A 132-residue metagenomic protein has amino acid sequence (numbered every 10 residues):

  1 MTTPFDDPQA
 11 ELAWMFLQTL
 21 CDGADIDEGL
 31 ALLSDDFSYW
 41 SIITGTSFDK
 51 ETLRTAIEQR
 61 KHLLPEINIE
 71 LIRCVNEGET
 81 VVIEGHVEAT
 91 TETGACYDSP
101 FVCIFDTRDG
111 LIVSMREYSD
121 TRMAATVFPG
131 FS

Functional and structural regions predicted by a protein language model:
M1-D35, F131: Short, low-complexity N-terminal intrinsically disordered segments enriched in polar/charged residues
T2-P8, T55-S132: A beta-strand edge to alpha-helix "cap/lid" segment located at domain peripheries
A13, F37-S38, T46, V87 (+2 more regions): N-terminal, helix-rich and Lys/Arg-enriched segments in bacterial and organellar proteins
T19, W40, A89-T90: Alpha-helix C-capping/helix-to-loop hinge sites
I26-L30, S34-G78: A solvent-exposed, acidic/Ser-Thr-rich amphipathic alpha-helical stretch
